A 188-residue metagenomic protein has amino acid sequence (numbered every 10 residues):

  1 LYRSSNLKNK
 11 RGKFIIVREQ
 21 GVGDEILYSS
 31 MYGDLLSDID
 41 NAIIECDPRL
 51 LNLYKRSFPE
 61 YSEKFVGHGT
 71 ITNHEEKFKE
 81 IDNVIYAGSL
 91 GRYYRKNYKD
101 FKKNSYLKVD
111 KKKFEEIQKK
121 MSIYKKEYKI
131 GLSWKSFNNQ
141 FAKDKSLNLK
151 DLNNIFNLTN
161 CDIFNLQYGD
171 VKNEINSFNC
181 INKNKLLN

Functional and structural regions predicted by a protein language model:
L1-N188: Catalytic machinery of carbohydrate-active enzymes, primarily nucleotide-sugar-dependent glycosyltransferases
